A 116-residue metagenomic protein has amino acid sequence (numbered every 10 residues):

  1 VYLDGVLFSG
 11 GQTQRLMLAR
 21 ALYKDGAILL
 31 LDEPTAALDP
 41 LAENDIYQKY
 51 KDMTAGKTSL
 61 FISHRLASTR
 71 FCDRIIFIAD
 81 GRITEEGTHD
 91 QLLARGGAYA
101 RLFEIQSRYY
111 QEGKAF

Functional and structural regions predicted by a protein language model:
V1-L16, A27, Y109-F116: ABC-fold ATPase nucleotide-binding domain signature/coupling loops
L18, I62: Hydrophobic anchor residue at the start of the ABC signature
Y23-A27, G56: A short, proline-enriched helix->beta-strand linker immediately N-terminal to the Walker B motif in ABC-type P-loop
L29-E33: Catalytic Walker B motif of ABC-type/P-loop ATPase nucleotide-binding domains
A36-L38: ABC ATPase nucleotide-binding domain "signature" loop
P40-A42: Helix N-cap at the start of a conserved alpha-helix in ABC-type nucleotide-binding domains
D45-M53, R65: Conserved helical "switch/dimer-interface" subregion of ABC/ABC-like ATPase nucleotide-binding domains
Q48, R70-F116: C-terminal portion of ABC ATPase nucleotide-binding domains
